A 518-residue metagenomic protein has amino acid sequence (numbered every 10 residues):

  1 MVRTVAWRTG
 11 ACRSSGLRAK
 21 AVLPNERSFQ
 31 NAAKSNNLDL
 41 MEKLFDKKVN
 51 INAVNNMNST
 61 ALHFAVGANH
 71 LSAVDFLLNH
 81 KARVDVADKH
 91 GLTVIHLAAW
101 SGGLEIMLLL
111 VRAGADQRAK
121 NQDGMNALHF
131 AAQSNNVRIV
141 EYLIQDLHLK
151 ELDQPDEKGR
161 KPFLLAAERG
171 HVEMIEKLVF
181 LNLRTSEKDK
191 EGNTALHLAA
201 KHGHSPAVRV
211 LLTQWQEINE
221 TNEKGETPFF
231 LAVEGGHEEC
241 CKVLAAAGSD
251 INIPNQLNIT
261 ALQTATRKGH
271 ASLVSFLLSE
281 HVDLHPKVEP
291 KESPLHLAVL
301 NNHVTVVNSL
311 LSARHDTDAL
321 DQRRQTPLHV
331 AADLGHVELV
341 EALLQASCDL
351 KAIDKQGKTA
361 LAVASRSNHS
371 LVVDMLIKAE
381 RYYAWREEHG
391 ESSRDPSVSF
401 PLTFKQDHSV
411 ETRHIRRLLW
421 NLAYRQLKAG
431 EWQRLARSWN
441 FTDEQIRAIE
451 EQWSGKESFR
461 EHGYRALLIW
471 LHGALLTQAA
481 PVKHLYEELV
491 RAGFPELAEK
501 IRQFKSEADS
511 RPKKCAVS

Functional and structural regions predicted by a protein language model:
M1-S28, A247, S279-D283, S312-A313 (+1 more regions): Ankyrin-repeat-protein effector appendages
V22, N55, D88, N121 (+7 more regions): Ankyrin repeat boundary/linker residues
L40, S72-A73, E105-I106, R138-I139 (+8 more regions): Conserved ankyrin/ankyrin-like repeat signature
E42-V49, D75-A82, L108-A115, Y142-K150 (+7 more regions): Ankyrin repeat domain, specifically the short helix-to-loop turn at the C-terminus of the second helix of each repeat
